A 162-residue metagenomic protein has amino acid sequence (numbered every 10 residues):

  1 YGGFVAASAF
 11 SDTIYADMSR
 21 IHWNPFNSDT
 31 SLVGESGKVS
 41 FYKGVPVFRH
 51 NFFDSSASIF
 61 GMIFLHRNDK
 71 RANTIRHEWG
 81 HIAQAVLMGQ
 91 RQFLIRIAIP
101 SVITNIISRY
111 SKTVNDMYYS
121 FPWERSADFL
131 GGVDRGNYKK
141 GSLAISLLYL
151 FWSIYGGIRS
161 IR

Functional and structural regions predicted by a protein language model:
Y1-S55, I95-R162: Metalloprotease/metallohydrolase-associated module, dominated by Zn2+-dependent proteases
S40-A72, A85: Active-site scaffold of zinc-dependent metalloenzymes
I59, I75-W79, P122: Alpha-helical architecture
G61-M62, H81, A127: Generic structural signal for small/hydrophobic residues in well-ordered secondary structure, especially within
D69-T74, M117-F121: Soluble non-cytosolic domains of exported or imported proteins
K70-R71, G80, G89, D134: Short, solvent-exposed loop/turn segments at secondary-structure junctions
W79-I99: Catalytic Zn2+-binding segment of zinc metalloproteases
